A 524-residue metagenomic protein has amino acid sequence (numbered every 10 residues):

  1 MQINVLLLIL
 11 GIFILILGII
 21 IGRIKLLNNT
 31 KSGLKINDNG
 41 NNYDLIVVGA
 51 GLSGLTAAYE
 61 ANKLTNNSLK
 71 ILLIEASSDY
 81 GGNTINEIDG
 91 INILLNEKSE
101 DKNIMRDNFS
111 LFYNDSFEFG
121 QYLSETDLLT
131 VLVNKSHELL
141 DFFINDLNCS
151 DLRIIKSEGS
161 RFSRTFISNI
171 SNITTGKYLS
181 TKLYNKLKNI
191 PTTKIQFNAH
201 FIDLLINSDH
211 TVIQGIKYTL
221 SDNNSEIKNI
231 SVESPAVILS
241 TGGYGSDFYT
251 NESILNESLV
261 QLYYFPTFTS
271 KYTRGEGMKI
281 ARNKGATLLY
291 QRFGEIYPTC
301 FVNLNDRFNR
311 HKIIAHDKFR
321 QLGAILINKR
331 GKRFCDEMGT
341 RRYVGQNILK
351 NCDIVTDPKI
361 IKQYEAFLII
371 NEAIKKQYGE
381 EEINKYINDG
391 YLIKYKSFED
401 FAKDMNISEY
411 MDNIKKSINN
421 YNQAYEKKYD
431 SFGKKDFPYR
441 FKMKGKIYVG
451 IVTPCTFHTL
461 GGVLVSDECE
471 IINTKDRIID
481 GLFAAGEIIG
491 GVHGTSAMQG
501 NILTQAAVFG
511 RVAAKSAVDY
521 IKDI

Functional and structural regions predicted by a protein language model:
Q2-L26: Terminal signal-anchor or tail-anchor transmembrane helices that tether membrane-associated enzymes to cellular
G18, I24-G40, L69-K70, A76-D203 (+5 more regions): Conserved N-terminal/central alpha/beta ligand/cofactor-binding core
I36-S53, L72: Beta1/beta-strand and adjacent pyrophosphate-binding region of the FAD-binding site in flavoprotein oxidoreductases
G40-Y43, N224-A236, I478-I479: Core beta-strand elements of the Rossmann-like FAD/NAD(P) dinucleotide-binding domain in flavoenzyme oxidoreductases
G49, T219, S234, L239-T241 (+2 more regions): Short, well-ordered coil/turn residues at beta-beta hairpins and beta-strand->alpha-helix junctions within
D203-I206, V212, S408, D412-S496: A glycine-rich dinucleotide-binding beta-alpha-beta segment and adjacent secondary-structure elements that constitute
S225, E233-L304, L503, V512 (+1 more regions): Glycine-rich loop(s) and the adjacent beta-strand/alpha-helix scaffold that form part
M278-E409: An anion/pyrophosphate-binding glycine-rich loop and adjacent beta-alpha core in soluble alpha-beta enzymes
